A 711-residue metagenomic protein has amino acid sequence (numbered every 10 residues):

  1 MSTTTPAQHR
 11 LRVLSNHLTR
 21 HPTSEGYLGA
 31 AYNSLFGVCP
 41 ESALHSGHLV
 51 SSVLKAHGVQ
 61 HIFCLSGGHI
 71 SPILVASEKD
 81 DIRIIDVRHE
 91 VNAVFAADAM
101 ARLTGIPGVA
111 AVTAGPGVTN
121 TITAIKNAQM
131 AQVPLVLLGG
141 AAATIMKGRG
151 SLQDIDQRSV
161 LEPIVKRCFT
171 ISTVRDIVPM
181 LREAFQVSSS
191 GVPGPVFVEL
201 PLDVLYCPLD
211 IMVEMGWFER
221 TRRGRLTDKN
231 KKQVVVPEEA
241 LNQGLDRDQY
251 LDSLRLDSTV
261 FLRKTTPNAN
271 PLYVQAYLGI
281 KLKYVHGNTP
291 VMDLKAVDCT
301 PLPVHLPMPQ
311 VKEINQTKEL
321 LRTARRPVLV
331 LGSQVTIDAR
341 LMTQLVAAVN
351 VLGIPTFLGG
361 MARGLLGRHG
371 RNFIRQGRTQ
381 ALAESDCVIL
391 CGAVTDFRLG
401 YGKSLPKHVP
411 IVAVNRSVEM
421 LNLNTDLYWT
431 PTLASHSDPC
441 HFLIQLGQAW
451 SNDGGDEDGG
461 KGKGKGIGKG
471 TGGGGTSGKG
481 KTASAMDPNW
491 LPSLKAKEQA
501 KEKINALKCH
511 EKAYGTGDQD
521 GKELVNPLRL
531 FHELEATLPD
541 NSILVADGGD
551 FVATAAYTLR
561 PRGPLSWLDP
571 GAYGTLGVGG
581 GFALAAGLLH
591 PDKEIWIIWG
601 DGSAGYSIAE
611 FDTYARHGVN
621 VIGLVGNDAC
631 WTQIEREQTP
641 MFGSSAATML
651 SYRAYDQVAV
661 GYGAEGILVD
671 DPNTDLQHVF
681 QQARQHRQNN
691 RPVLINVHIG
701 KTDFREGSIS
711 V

Functional and structural regions predicted by a protein language model:
H9, V13-E41, G224-M308, N315 (+4 more regions): Phosphate/pyrophosphate-binding active-site segments
R20-L28, L49-V59, A99-T104, V187-V192 (+5 more regions): Glycine-rich phosphate/diphosphate-binding loops that line cofactor/substrate pockets in enzymes
Y27-A31, C39-A131: N-terminal cofactor/phosphate-binding cores enriched in small/glycine residues, especially glycine-rich loops such as
G47-V50, K55-H57, L65-G68, I73-V75 (+2 more regions): Active-site diphosphate/adenylate-binding microenvironment
Q60-C64, I82-I85, L103-A142, V330-S333 (+3 more regions): A short, small-residue-rich loop immediately preceding and capping a beta-strand
R102, K312, T317-K318, T323 (+7 more regions): Glycine-rich, anion-gripping cofactor-binding loops and their flanking helix/strand elements in enzyme active sites
L138, M146-I155, L382-E384, H436 (+3 more regions): Thiamine diphosphate
G148-D156, L161-V165, F169-P195, E199-G279: Internal gly/pro-rich beta-alpha loop/helix module that stabilizes soluble enzyme cofactors or their anionic handles
